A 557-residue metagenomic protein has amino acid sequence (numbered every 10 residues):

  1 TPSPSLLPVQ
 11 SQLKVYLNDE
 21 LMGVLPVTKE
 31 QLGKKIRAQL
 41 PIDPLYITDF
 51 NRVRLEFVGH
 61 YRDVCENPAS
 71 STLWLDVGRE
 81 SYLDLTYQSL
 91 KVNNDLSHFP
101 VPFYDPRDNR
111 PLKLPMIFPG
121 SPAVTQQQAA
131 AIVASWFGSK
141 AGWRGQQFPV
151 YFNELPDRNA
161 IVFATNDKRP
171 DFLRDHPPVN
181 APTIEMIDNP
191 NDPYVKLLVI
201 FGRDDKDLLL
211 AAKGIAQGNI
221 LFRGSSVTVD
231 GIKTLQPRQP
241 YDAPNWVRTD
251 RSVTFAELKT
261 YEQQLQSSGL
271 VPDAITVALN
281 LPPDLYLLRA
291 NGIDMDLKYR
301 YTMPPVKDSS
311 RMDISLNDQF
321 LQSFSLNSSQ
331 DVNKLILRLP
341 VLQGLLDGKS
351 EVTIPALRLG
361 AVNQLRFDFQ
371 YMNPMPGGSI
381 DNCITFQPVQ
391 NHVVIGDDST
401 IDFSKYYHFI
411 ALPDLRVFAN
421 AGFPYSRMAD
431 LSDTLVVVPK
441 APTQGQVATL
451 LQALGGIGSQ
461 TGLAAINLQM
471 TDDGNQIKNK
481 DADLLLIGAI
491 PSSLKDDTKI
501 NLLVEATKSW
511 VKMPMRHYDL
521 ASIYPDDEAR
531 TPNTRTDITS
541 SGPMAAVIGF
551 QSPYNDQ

Functional and structural regions predicted by a protein language model:
T1-Q557: Solvent-exposed alpha-helical segments and adjacent loops that form catalytic or protein-interaction surfaces
